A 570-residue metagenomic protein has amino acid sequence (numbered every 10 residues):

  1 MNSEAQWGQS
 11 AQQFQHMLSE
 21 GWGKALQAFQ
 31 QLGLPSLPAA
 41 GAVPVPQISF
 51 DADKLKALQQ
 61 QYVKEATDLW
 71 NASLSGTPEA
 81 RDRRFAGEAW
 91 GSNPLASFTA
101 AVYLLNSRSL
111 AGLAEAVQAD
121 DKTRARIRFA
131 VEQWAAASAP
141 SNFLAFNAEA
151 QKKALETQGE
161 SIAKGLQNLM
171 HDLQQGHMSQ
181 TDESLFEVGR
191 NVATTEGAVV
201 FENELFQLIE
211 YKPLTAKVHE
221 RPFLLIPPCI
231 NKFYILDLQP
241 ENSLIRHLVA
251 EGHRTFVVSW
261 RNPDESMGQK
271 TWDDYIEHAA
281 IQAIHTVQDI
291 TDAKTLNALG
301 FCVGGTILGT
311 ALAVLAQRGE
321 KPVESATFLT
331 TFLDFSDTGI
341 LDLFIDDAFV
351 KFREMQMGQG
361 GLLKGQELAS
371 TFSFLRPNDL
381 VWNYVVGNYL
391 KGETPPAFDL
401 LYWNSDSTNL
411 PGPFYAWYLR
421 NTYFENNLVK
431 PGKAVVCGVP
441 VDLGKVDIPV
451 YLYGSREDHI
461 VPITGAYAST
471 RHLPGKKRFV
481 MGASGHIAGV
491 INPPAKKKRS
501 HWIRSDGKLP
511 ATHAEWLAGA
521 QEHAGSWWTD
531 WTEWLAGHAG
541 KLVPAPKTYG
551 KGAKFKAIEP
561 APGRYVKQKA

Functional and structural regions predicted by a protein language model:
M1-Q207, V218-H219, F256, S469 (+5 more regions): Amphipathic, low-complexity, repeat-rich surface-exposed segments
D120-K152, D289, A293, I307 (+3 more regions): Alpha/beta-hydrolase-fold enzymes
K217-I290, G339-I340, I487, P493-A511: Cap/lid segment of the alpha/beta-hydrolase catalytic domain
I284-G304: Alpha/beta-hydrolase fold nucleophile elbow
A298-G300, L329, Y453: Short beta-strand immediately N-terminal to the catalytic nucleophile in serine-hydrolase-like folds
G444-V450, H472-K476: Short, proline-enriched alpha-helix->beta-strand connector loops that line the catalytic pocket of alpha/beta-hydrolase
L452-G454, D458: Short beta-strand/loop motif that positions the catalytic acidic residue of the alpha/beta-hydrolase fold
P462-H472, A483: Short alpha-helix in the alpha/beta-hydrolase fold that links the catalytic acid
